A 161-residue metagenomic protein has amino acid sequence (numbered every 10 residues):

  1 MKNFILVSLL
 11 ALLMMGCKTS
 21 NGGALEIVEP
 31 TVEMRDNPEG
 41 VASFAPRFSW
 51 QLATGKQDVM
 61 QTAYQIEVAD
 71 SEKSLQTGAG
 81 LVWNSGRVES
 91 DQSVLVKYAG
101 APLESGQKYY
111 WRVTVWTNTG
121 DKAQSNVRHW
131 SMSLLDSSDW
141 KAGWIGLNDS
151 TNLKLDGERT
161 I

Functional and structural regions predicted by a protein language model:
K2-S8: Sec-dependent signal peptide recognition, specifically the positively charged N-region followed immediately by
A11-L12: Repetitive helical segments and hydrophobic/amphipathic motifs
M15-G16: C-terminal motif of bacterial Sec signal peptides marking the signal peptidase cleavage site
N21-Q57, H129-D136: Pro/Thr/Ser/Gly-rich low-complexity, intrinsically disordered linker/stalk tracts
S43, D91, G106, D156-E158: Solvent-exposed, conformationally flexible loop/turn segments
L52, V59-K108, T114, N118-Q124 (+1 more regions): Recognizes extended acidic, P/S/T-rich segments that occur within or adjacent to Ig-like beta-sandwich modules
S138-I161: Beta-strand-rich recognition domains
